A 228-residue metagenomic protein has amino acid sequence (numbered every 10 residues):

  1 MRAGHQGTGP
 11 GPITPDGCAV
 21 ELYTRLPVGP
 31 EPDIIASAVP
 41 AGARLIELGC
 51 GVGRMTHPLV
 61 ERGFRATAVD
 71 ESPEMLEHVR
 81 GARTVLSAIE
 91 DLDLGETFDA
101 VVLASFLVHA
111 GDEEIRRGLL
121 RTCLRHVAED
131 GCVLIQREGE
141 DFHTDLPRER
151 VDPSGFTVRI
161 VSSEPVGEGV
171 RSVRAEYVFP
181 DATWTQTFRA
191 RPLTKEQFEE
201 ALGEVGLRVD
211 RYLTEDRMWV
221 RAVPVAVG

Functional and structural regions predicted by a protein language model:
M1-A41: Conserved class I S-adenosyl-L-methionine
G42-G51: Conserved class I S-adenosyl-L-methionine
V52-D91: Class I SAM-dependent methyltransferase SAM/SAH-binding core
D93-V101: A short acidic, Gly/Pro-enriched loop at the edge of an enzyme's catalytic core that lines a small-molecule cofactor
A104-S105: Residues lining the SAM
R117-E129: A short glycine-rich, Lys/Arg-flanked "PGG" loop and its adjoining helix->strand segment in the class I
L134-Q197: SAM-dependent methyltransferase
A201-G228: C-terminal lobe and adjacent flexible extensions of AdoMet/dcAdoMet transferase-like proteins
